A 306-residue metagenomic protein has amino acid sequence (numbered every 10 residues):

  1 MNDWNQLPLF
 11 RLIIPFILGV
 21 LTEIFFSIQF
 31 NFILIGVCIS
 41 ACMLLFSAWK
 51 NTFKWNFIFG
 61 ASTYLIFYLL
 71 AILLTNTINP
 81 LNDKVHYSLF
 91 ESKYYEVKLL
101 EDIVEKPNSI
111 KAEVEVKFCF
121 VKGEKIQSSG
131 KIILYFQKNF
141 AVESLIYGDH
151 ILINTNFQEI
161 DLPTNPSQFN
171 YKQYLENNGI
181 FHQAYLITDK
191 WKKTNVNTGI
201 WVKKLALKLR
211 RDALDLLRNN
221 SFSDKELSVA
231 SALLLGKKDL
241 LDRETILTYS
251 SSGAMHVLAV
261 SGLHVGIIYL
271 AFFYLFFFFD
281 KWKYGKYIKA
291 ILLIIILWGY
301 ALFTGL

Functional and structural regions predicted by a protein language model:
M1-V85, F90-S92: N-terminal leader/targeting segments
N2, R11, G19, T52-W55 (+2 more regions): Hydrophobic alpha-helical transmembrane segments in multi-pass membrane proteins
N2, W55-F59, Y64-H256: Membrane-interface helix/helix-cap signal primarily in integral membrane proteins
F16, R211-A213, I294: A generic alpha-helix surface/boundary motif
I24, K204, G266-Y269: Hydrophobic positions within alpha-helical membrane elements
